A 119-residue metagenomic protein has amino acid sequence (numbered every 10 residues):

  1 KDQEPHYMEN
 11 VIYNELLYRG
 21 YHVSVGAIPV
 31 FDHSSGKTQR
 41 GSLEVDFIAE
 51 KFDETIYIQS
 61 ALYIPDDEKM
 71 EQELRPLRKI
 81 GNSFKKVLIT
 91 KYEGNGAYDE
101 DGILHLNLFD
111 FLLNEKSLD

Functional and structural regions predicted by a protein language model:
K1-D119: A cross-kingdom feature that marks ATP-driven nucleic-acid transaction machinery
